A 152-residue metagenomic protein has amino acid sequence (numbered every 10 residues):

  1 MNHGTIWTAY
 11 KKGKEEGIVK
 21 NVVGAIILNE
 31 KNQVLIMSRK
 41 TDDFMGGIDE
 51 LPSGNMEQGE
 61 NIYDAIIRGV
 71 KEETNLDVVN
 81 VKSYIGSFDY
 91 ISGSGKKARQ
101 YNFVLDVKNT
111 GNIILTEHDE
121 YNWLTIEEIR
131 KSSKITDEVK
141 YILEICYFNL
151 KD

Functional and structural regions predicted by a protein language model:
M1-G24: Acidic, metal-coordinating catalytic segment for phosphate/diphosphate chemistry, firing primarily on the Nudix
K20, G46, L51, A98-Q100: Short connector loops at helix/strand junctions that flank enzyme active sites, especially segments positioning acidic
G24, Q33, E120: Conserved beta-strand and immediately adjacent loop positions that scaffold enzyme active sites
Q33-E72: Conserved Nudix-box catalytic region and its N-terminal flanking loop in Nudix hydrolases and closely related
M56-N80, S87-V139: Unchanged
E138-D152: Charged phosphate-binding loop/patch that engages nucleotide di/tri-phosphates or the phosphate backbone of nucleic
